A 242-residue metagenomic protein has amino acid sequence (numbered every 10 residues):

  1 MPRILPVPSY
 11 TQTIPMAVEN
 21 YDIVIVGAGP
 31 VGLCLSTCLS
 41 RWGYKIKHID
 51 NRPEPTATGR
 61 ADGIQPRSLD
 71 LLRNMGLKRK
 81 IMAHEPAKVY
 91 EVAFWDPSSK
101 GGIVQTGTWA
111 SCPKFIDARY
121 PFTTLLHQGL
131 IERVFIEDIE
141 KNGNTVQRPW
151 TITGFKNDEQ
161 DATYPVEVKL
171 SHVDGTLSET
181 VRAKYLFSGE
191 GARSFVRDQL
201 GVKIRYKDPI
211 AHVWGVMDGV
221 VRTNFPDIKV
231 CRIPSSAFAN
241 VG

Functional and structural regions predicted by a protein language model:
M1-I23, C38-G43, A162-T163: Extreme N-terminal leader/targeting segments of oxidoreductases
E19-Y21, D174-Y185: Core beta-strand elements of the Rossmann-like FAD/NAD(P) dinucleotide-binding domain in flavoenzyme oxidoreductases
I25-G27, S36, L72, E132-F135 (+3 more regions): Conserved structural-core and active-site-/substrate-pathway-adjacent residues in large, well-folded domains of enzymes
G32-L33: N-terminal Rossmann-fold NAD(P) dinucleotide-binding loop
C38-R60: Glycine-rich FAD pyrophosphate-binding loop
A57-N142, K156-E159, R232: Active-site-adjacent segment of FAD-dependent monooxygenases/related oxidoreductases
E137, Y185, G189-G242: Conserved FAD-binding catalytic core of PHBH/FMO-like flavoproteins
R148-V166: A conserved short coil-to-beta-strand element within the FAD-binding core of flavoproteins
